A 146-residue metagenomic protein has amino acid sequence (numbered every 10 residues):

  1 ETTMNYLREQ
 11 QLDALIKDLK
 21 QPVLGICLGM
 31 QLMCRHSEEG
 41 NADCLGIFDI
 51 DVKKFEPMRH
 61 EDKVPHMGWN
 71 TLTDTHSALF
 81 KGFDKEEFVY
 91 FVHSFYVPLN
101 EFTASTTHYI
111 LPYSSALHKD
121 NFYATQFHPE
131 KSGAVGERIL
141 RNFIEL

Functional and structural regions predicted by a protein language model:
E1-L24, M30-A42: Flexible gly/pro-rich beta->alpha loop and the following alpha-helix that scaffold active-site loops
L12-D13, R35-L111: Pocket-forming structural segment of enzyme catalytic cores
Q21, K85, K119: Active-site acidic short loop of glycosyltransferases
L24, G46, Y90, Y123-T125: Hydrophobic/aromatic beta-strand patches that form the interior of the parallel beta-sheet core in alpha/beta enzyme
C27, H93, H128: Histidine-centered divalent metal-coordination motifs
Y96-L146: C-terminal and late-domain segments of enzyme folds
